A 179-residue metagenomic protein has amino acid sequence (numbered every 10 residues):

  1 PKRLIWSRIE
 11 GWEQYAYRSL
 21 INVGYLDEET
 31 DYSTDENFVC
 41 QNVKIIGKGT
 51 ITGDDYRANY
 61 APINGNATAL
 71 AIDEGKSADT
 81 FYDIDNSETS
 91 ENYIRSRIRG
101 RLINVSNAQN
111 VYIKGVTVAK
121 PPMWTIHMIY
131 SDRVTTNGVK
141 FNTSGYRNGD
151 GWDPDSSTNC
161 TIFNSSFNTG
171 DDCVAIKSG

Functional and structural regions predicted by a protein language model:
P1-G179: Extracellular/periplasmic carbohydrate-active domains that bind, remodel, or depolymerize complex polysaccharides
